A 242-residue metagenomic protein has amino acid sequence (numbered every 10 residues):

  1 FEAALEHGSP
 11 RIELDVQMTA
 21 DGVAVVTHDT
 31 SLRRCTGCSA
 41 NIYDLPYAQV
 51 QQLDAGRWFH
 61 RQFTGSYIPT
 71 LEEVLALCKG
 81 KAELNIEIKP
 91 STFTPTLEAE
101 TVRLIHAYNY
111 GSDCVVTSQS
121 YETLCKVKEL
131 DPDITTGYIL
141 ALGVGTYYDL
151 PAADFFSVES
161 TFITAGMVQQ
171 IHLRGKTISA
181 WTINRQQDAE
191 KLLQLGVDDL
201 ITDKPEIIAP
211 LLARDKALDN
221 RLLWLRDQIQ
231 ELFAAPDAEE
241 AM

Functional and structural regions predicted by a protein language model:
F1-M242: Phosphate-group recognition and catalysis centered on beta-loop-alpha active-site segments
